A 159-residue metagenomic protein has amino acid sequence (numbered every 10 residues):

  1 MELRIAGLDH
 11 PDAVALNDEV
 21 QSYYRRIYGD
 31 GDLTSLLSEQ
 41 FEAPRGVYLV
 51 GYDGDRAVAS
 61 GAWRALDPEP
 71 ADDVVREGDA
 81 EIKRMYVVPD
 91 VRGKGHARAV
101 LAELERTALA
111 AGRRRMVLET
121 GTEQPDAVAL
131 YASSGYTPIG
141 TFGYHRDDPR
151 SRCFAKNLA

Functional and structural regions predicted by a protein language model:
M1-K83, V88-D90, L101-E103, T107 (+2 more regions): Acetyl-CoA-dependent GNAT
L8-D9, R114-V117, G121-G135, G140-A159: C-terminal "cap" of GNAT-fold acetyltransferases
R56, A111, T137: Structured loop/turn residues at beta-strand edges in well-structured enzyme cores
V88-D90, K94, T122: Active-site acidic-Proline motif in GNAT/NAT acetyltransferases
G95, G112: Conserved G/P- and acidic residue-centered "switch" motifs that form tight phosphate/ATP-binding loops in soluble
